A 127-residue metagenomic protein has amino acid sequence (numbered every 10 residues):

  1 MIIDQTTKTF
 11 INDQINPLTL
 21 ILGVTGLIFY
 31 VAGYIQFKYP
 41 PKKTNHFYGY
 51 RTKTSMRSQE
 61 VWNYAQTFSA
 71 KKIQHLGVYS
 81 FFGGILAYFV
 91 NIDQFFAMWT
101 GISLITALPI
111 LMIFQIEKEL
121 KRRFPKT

Functional and structural regions predicted by a protein language model:
M1-V24, I102-S103: Long, highly hydrophobic alpha-helical transmembrane signal-anchor segments
I21, T25-Y30, I85: Hydrophobic alpha-helical transmembrane segments
V31-G49: Membrane-water interface of transmembrane alpha-helices
Y34, F81-L86: Alpha-helical transmembrane segments of multipass membrane proteins
P40, V90-I92: Short helix-capping/hinge motifs at transmembrane helix termini and TM-loop junctions
K43-N63, P125-T127: Cytosolic, membrane-interface loops and tails of multi-pass inner-membrane proteins
Q66-V78: Select subsegments of transmembrane alpha-helices in polytopic membrane proteins, especially boundary-proximal
F95-T127: Alpha-helical transmembrane segments and their immediate juxtamembrane interface regions
